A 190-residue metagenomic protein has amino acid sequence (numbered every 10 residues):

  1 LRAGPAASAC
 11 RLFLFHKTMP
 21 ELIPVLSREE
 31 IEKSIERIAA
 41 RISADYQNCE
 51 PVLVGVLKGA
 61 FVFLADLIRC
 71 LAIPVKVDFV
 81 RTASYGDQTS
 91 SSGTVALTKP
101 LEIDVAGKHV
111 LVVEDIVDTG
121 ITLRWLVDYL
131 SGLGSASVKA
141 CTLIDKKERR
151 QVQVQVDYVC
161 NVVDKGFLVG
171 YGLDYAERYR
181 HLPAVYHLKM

Functional and structural regions predicted by a protein language model:
G4, A9-M190: PRPP-associated nucleotide enzymes
